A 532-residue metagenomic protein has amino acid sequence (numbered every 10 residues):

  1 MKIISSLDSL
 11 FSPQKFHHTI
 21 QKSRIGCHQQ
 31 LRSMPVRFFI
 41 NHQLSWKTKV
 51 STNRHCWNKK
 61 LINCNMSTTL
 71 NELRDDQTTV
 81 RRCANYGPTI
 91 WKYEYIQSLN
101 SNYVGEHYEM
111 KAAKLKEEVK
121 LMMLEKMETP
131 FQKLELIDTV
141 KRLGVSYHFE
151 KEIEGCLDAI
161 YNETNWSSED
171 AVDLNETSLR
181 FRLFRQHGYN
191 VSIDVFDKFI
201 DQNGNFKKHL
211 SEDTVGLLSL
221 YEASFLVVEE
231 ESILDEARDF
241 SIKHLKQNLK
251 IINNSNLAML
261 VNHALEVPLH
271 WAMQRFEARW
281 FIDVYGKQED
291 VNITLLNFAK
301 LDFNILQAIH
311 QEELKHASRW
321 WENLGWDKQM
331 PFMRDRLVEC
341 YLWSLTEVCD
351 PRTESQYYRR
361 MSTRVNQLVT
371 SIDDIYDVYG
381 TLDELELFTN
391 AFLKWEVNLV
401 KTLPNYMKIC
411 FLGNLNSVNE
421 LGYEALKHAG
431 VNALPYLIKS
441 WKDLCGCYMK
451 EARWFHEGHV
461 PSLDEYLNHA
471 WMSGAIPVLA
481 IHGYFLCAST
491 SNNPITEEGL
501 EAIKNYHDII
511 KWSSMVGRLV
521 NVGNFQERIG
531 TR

Functional and structural regions predicted by a protein language model:
K2-R532: Terpene synthase/cyclase
